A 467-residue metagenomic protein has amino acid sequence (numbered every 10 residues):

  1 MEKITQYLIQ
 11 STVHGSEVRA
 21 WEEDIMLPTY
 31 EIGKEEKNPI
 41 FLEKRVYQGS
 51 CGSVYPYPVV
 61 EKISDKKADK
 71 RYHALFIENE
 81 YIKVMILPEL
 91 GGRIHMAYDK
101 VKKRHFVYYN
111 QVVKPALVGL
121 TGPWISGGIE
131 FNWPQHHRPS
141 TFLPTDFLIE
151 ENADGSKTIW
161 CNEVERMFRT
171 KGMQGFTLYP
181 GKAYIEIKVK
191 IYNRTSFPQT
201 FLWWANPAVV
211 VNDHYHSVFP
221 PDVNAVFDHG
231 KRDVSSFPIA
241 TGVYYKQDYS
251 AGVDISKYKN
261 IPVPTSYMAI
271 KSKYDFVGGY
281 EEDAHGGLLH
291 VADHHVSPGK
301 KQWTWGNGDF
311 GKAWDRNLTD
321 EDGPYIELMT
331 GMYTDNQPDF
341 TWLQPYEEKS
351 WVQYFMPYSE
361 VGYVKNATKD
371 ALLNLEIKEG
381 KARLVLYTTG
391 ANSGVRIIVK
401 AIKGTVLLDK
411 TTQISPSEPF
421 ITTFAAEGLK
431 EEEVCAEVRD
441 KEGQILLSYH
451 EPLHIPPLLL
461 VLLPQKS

Functional and structural regions predicted by a protein language model:
E2-E43, H73-I77, I82-M85, E89-M96 (+5 more regions): A contiguous, surface-exposed recognition patch within enzymatic or periplasmic domains that forms
P39-K70, A74-E78, S126-A183, D213 (+2 more regions): Extended, loop-rich substrate-binding clefts of extracytoplasmic carbohydrate-active enzymes
L75, V84, I159-C161, G172-Q174 (+6 more regions): Hydrophobic residues positioned within well-ordered beta-strands of beta-sheet architectures
P88, E163, E347-E360, R439-D440: Short, hydrophobic/aromatic-enriched beta-strand segments in well-ordered soluble domains
V101-T121: Active-site-surrounding "flap" and adjacent substrate/cofactor-binding loops of secreted or lumenal enzymes, prototyped
K190-F197, L386-T389: Asparagine-centered strand-capping/turn motif at beta-strand->loop junctions
N193-S196, Y358-S359, I402-G404: Short coil/turn motifs at secondary-structure junctions
V364-K466: Long, contiguous interaction/recruitment modules in multidomain scaffold/adaptor proteins
